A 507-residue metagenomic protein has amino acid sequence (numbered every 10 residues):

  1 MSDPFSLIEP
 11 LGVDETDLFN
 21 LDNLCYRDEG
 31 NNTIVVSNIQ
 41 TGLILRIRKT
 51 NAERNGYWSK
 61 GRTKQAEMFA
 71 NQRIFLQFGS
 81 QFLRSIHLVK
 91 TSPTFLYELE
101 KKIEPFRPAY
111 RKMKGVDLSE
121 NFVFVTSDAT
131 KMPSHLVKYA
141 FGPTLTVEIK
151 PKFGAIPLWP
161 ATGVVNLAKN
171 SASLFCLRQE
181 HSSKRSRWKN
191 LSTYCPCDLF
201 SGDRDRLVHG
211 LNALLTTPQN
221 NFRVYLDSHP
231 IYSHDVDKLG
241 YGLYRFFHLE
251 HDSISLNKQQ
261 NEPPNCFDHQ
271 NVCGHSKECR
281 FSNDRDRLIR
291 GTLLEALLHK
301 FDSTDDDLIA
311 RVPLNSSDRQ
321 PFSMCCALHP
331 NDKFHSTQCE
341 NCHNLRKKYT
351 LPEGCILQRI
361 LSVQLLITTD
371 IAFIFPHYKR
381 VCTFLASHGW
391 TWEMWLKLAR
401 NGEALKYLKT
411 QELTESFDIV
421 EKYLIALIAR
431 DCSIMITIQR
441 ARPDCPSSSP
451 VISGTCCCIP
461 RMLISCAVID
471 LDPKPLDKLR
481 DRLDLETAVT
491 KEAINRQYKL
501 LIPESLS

Functional and structural regions predicted by a protein language model:
S2-D22, Y26-S507: Polybasic, positively charged surfaces/segments
